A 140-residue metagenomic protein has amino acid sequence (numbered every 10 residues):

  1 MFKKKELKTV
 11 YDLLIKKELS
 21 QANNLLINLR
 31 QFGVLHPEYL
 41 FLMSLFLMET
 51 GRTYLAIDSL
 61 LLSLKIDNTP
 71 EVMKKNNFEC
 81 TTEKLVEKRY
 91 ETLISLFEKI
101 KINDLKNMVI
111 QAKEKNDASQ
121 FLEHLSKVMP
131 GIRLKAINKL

Functional and structural regions predicted by a protein language model:
K4, E38, E71-V72, K88: Start-of-helix register in tetratricopeptide repeats
K8, L42, K75-N76, T92: "A position-specific structural signal for the A-helix of alpha-solenoid helical repeats
